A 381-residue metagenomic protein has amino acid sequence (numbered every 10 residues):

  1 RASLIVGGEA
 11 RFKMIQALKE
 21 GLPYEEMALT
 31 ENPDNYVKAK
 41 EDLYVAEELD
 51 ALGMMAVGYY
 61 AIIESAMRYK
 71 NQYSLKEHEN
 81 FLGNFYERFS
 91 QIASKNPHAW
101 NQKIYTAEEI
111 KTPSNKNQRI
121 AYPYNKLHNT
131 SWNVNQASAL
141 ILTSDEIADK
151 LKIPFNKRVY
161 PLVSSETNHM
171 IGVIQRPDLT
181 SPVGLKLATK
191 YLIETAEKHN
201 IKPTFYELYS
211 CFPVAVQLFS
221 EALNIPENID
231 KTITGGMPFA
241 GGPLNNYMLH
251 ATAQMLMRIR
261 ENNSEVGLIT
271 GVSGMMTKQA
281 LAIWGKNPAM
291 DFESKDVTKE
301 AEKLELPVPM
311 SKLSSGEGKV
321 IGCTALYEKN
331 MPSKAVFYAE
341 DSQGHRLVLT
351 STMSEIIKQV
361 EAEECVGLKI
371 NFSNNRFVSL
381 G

Functional and structural regions predicted by a protein language model:
A2-V134, S138-I147, I153-A240, M257 (+2 more regions): Conserved "HGTGT" condensation-loop signature of ketosynthase/thiolase-family condensing enzymes that catalyze
H199, E261-S264: Short, charged, surface-exposed loops that flank catalytic or proteolytic processing sites
A240, L244-M248, S264: A conserved active-site cap/scaffold subdomain adjacent to cofactor or substrate pockets
H250-A253, A282: Internal, well-ordered alpha-helical scaffold/interface segments that support domain packing or protein-protein contacts
A253-R260: Oxidoreductase and adenylate-handling cofactor-binding alpha/beta cores
G267-I269: Cysteine-clustered segments with highest specificity for TGF-beta superfamily mature ligands
